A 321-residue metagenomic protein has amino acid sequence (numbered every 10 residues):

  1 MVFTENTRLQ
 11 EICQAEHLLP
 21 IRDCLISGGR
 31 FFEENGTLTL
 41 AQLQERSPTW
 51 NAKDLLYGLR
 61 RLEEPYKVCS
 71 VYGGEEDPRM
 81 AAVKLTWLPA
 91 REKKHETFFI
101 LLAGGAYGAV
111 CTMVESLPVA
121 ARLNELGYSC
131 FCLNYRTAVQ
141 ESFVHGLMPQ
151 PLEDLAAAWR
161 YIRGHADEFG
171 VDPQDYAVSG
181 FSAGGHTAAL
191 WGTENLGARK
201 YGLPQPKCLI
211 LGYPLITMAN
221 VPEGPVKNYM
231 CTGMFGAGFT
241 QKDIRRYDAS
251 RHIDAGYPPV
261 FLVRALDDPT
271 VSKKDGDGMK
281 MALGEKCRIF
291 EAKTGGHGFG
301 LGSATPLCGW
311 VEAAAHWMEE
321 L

Functional and structural regions predicted by a protein language model:
V2-E16, R22, G28, K274-L321: C-terminal catalytic histidine-bearing segment of alpha/beta-hydrolase fold enzymes
G29-K94: N-terminal cap/lid segment of alpha/beta-hydrolase-fold proteins
H95-G104: Short beta-strand element of the alpha/beta-hydrolase
C111-A120, F131-P173, G302-G309: Catalytic nucleophile-loop/oxyanion-hole region of alpha/beta-hydrolase and closely related hydrolase-like folds
E153, A157-P225, I244: Primarily recognizes the serine-hydrolase "nucleophile elbow" in alpha/beta-hydrolase and SGNH/GDSL folds
P214-H252, P258: Mobile cap/lid helix-loop segments that gate and shape the active-site cleft of serine hydrolases
M218, D267-V271: Acidic catalytic loop of the alpha/beta-hydrolase fold
G256, L262-R264, D268: Short beta-strand/loop motif that positions the catalytic acidic residue of the alpha/beta-hydrolase fold
